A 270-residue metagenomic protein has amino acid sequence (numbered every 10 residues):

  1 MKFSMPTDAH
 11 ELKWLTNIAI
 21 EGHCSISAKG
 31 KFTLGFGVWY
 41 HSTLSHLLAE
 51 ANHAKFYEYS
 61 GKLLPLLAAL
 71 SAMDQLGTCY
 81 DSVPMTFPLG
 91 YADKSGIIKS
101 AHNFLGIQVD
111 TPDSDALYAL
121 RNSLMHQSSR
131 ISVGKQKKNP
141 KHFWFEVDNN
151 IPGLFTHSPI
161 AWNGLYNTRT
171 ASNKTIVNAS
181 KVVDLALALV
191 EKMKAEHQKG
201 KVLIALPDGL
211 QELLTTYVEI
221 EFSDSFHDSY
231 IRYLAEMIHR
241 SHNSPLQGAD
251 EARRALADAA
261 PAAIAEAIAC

Functional and structural regions predicted by a protein language model:
M1-T16: Replace "small metal-dependent catalytic modules" with "small catalytic or cofactor-binding modules
K13-T43, S129-C270: Polyanionic, low-complexity intrinsically disordered segments
G30-H102: Short, contiguous, well-structured surface segments enriched in hydrophobic/aromatic residues
S60, Q108-P112: Short coil/turn segments at secondary-structure boundaries
Q75, S100, L120, L185-L189: Amphipathic alpha-helical segments that form well-ordered structural scaffolds and often line/cohere around active
L76-F87, Q108, L124, S128-S132: Amphipathic alpha-helical interaction segments
A101-V109: Short acidic (Asp/Glu) patches
T111-K137: Histidine-centered, metal-coordinating catalytic motifs and their short helical/loop contexts
